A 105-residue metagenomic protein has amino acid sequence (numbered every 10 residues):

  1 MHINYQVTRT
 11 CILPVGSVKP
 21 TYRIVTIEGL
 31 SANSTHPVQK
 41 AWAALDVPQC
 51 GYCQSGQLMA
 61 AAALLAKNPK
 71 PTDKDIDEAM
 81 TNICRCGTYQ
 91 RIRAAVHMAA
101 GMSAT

Functional and structural regions predicted by a protein language model:
M1-T105: Signature of N-terminal electron-transfer/Fe-S-associated modules in redox systems
